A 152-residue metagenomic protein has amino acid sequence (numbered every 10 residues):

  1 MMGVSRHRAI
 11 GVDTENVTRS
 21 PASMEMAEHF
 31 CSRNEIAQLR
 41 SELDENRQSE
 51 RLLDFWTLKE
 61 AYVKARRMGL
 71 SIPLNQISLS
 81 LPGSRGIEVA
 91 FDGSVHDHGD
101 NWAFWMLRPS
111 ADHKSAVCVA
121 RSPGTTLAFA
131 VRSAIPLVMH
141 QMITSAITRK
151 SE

Functional and structural regions predicted by a protein language model:
M1-E152: Core catalytic alpha/beta fold that binds nucleotide/phospho-ligands
